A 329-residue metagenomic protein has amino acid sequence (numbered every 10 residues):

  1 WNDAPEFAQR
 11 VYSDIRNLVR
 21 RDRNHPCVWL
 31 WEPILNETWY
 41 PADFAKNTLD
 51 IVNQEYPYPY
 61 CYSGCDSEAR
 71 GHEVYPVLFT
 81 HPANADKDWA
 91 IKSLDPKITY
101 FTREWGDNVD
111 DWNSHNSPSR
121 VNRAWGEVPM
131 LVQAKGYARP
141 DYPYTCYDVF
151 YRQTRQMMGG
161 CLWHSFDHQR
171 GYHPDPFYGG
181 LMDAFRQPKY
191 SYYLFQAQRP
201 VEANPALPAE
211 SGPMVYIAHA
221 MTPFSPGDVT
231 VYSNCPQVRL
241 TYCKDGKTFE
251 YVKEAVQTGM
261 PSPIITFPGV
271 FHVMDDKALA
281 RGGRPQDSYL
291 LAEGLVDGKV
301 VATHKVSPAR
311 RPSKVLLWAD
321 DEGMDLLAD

Functional and structural regions predicted by a protein language model:
W1-S191, P208, G212-A218, K253: Substrate-binding/catalytic cleft of secreted carbohydrate-active enzymes, primarily glycoside hydrolases
V149-A328: Carbohydrate-binding surfaces of carbohydrate-active enzymes
